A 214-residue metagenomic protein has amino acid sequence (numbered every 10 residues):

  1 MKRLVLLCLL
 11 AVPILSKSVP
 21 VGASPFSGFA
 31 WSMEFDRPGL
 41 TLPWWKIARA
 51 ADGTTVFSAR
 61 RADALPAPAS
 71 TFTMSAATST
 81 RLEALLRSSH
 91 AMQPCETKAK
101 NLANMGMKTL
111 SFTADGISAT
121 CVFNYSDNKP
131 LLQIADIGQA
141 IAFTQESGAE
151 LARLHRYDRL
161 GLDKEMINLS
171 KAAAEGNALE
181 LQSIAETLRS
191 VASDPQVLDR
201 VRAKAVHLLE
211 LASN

Functional and structural regions predicted by a protein language model:
R3, K17-R37, C95-N214: Short, well-ordered, aromatic-rich surface patches in folded extracellular/luminal domains
V5-I14: Bacterial N-terminal signal peptides
G22-P66, S75: N-terminal secretory signal peptides
W44-A48, A67-M74, G116-D127: Short amphipathic beta-strand/extended segments with alternating polar/hydrophobic composition
T54-V56, A76-R81, D127-G138: Short, surface-exposed linear segments at secondary-structure transitions and domain or protein termini
T55-S70, I167-S170, A185-L188: Acidic/histidine-rich, surface-exposed loop or edge segments in extracytoplasmic proteins
A76-A99: Charged, amphipathic alpha-helical segments
